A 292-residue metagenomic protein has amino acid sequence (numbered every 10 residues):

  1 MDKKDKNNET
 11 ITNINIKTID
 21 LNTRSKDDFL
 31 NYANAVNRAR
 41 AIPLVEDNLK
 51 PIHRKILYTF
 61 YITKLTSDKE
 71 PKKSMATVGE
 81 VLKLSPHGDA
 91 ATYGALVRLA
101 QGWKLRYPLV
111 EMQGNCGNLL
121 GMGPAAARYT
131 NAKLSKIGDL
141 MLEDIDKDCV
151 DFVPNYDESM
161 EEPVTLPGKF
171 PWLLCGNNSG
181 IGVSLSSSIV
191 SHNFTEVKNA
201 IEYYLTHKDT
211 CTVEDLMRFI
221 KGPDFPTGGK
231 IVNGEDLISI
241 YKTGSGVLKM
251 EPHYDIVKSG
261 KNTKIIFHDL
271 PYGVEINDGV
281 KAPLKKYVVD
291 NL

Functional and structural regions predicted by a protein language model:
M1-G244: Catalytic phosphate-handling regions of large nucleic-acid enzymes and associated NTPases
L248-L292: Gly/Lys-enriched N-terminal cap/neck module of very large, oligomeric protein machines
